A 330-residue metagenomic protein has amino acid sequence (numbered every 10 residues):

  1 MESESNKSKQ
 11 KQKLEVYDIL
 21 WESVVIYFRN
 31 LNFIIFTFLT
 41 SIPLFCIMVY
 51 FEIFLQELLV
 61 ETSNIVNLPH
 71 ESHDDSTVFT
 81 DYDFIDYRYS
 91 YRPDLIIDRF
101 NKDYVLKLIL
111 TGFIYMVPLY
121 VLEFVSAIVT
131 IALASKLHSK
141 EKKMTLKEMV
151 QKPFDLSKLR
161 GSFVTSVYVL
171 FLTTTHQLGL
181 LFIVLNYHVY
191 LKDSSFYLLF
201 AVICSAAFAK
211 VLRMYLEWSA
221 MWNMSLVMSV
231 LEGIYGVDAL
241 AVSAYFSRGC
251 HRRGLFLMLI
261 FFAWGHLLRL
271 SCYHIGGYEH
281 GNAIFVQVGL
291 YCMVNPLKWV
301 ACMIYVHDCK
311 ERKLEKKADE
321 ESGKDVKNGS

Functional and structural regions predicted by a protein language model:
E2-K11, D18, E22, P43-R92 (+1 more regions): Juxtamembrane transition segments at transmembrane-helix termini in multipass membrane proteins
E15-L31, Y91-F100, L146-L156, G236-R248: A short amphipathic helical element positioned immediately N-terminal to and/or at the very start of a transmembrane
V25-L39, K158-F163, R248-F256: Membrane-interface helix starts
R29, F100, Y104, L108 (+7 more regions): Membrane-helix interfacial "entry" motifs
N32-E57, P118-L122, V167-Q177, L259-L267: Hydrophobic alpha-helical transmembrane segments of multi-pass membrane transport/permease proteins
T40, L59-I114, P118, K147 (+3 more regions): Lumenal/extracellular segments of secretory-pathway membrane and secreted proteins
G112-A206, R213-V227: Eukaryotic endomembrane system proteins
